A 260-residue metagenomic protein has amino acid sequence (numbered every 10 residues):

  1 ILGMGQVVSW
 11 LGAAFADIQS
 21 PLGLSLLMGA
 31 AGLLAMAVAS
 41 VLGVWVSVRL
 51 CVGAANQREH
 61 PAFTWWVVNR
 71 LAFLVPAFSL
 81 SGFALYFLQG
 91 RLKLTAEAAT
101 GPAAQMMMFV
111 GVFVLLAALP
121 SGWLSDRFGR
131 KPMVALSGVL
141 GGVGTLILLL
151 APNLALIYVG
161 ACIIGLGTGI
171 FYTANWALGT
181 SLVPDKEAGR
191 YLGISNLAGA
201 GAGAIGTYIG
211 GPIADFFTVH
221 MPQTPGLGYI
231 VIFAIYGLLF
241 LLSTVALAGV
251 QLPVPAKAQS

Functional and structural regions predicted by a protein language model:
A13-A31, D215-L238: A membrane-interface helix-boundary motif in multi-pass transporters
F15-L26, G82-P102: Short amphipathic helix-loop junctions that connect adjacent transmembrane helices in Major Facilitator Superfamily/SLC
T100, D185-A198: Loop-to-transmembrane helix entry/capping segments in MFS-fold secondary transporters and related SLC/MFSD carriers
G111-L119, A204: Residue-level signature of mid-helix packing/kink "hotspots" within the transmembrane helices of 12-pass Major
R127-G138: Cytoplasmic membrane-interface "Motif A"-like loop-to-helix N-cap segments of 12-TM Major Facilitator Superfamily
V139-P152: C-terminal ends and interior cores of transmembrane alpha-helices in multi-pass membrane transporters/permeases
I170-P184: Intracellular juxtamembrane helix-capping segments at the cytosolic ends of symmetry-related transmembrane helices
A200, I232-S260: Multi-pass alpha-helical transporter architecture, strongest for 12-TM Major Facilitator/SLC carriers used
